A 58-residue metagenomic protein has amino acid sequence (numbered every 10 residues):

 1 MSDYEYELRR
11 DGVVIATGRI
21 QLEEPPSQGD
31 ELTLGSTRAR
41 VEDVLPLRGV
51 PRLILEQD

Functional and structural regions predicted by a protein language model:
M1, Q57-D58: Charged low-complexity stretches with an acidic bias
M1-A16: Short, basic/aromatic beta-hairpin or loop at an interaction surface
A16, Q21-L22: Short, conserved secondary-structure segments in the cores of folded domains
T37-P46: Short beta-strand-centered aromatic/proline hotspots
R48-Q57: Short, solvent-exposed secondary-structure boundary/capping segments
